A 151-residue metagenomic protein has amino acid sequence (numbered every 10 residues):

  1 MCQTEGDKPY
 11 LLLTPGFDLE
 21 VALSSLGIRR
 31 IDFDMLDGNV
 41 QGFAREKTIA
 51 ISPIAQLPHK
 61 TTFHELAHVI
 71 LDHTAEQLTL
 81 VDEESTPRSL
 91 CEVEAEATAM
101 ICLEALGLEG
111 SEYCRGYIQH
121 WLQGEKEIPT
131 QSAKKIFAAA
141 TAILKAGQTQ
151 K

Functional and structural regions predicted by a protein language model:
M1-P53: Contiguous, non-catalytic segments that form substrate-binding/exosite surfaces or channel walls
A44-R45, T74-T79, Y113: Short acidic (Asp/Glu) and glycine-rich catalytic loops that position anionic groups and cofactors
R45-T62, S85-L90: Short pre-active-site segment immediately N-terminal to the catalytic Zn-binding motif
K60-T74, A95: Active-site recognition of the HExxH zinc-binding catalytic motif
L71-E83, K145: C-terminal helix-coil-helix/basic helical segment that borders enzyme active sites and/or dimer interfaces and provides
L80-E94, E104: Active-site metal-coordination segments of metallo-dependent hydrolases
P87, M100-K151: Long, well-structured alpha-helical subdomains associated with metal-dependent extracellular/ecto-lumenal hydrolases
